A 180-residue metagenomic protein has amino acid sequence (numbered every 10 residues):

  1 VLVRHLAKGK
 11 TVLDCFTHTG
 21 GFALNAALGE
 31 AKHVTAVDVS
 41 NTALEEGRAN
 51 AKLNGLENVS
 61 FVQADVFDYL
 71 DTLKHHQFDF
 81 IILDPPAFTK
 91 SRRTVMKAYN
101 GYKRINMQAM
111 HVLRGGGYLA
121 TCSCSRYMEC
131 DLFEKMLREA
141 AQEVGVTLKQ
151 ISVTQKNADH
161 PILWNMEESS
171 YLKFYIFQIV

Functional and structural regions predicted by a protein language model:
V1-A31: Glycine-rich adenosyl-nucleotide cofactor-binding module
V3, A26, Y102-I105, A109-M110: Class I S-adenosylmethionine-dependent transferase superfamily signal
E30, K52-E57, Q142-T147: Short helix-capping segments at alpha-helix termini
H33-D38: Conserved SAM-binding motif I beta-strand of class I
T42-I82: S-adenosyl-L-methionine
L56, L113-G115: Helix-to-beta-strand junctions that scaffold the AdoMet/dcAdoMet cofactor pocket in Class I SAM-dependent enzymes
Q77, R104, Y118-V180: C-terminal catalytic and target-recognition region of SAM-dependent MTase-like enzymes, primarily methyltransferases
F80-Q108: Mobile active-site "lid"/loop adjacent to the S-adenosyl-L-methionine
